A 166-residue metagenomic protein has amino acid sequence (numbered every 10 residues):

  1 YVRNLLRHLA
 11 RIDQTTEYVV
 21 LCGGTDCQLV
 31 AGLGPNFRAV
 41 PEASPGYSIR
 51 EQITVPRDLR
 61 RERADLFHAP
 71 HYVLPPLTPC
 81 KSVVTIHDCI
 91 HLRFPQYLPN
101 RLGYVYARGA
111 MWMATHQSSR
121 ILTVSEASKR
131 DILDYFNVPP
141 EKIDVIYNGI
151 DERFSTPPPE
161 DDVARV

Functional and structural regions predicted by a protein language model:
Y1-V166: Carbohydrate transferase catalytic cores enriched for Leloir-type hexosyltransferases
